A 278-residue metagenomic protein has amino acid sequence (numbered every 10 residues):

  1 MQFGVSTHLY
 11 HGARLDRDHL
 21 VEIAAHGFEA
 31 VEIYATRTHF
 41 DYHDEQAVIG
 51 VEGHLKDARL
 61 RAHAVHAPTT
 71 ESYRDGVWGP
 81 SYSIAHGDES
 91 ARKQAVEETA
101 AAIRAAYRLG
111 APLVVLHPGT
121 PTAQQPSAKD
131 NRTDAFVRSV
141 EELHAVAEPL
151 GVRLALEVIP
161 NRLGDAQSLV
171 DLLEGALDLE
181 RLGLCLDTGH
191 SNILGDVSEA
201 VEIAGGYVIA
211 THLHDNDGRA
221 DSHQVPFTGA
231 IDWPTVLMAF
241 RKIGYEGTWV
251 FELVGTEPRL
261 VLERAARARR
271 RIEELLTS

Functional and structural regions predicted by a protein language model:
M1-A101, Y107, E148, G195 (+2 more regions): N-terminal pre-domain/capping segments
Q2, A30-V31, R37, N131 (+1 more regions): Acidic/histidine-rich catalytic cores of soluble enzymes
S6-Y10, Y34-T36, A67-T70, G119-P121 (+4 more regions): Active-site beta-loop-alpha junctions enriched in small/polar residues
R17, D57, R74-G183: Active-site acidic/histidine proton-transfer and metal-coordination neighborhood in alpha/beta enzyme cores
L20-V21, V48-E52, T99-I103, V137-H144 (+6 more regions): Generic structural signal for well-ordered alpha-helices, preferentially at hydrophobic/aromatic core positions
I23, V31, L55, A95 (+6 more regions): Conserved, mostly hydrophobic/aromatic
F28, A106, A111, V208 (+1 more regions): A structural motif
Y73, A85, T122-S127, I193-L194 (+2 more regions): A short acidic, helix-capping loop that chelates divalent metal ions and anchors anionic groups
